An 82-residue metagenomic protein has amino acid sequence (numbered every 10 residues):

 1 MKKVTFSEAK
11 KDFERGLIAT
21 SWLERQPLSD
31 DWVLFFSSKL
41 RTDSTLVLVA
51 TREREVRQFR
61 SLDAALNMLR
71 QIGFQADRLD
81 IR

Functional and structural regions predicted by a protein language model:
M1, R54-R57: Pocket-edge positions in alpha/beta enzyme catalytic cores
M1-G16: Negatively charged, low-complexity tracts enriched in Asp/Glu with abundant Ser/Thr
E14, R25-P27, R70: Sterically constrained small-residue positions within well-ordered secondary structures of folded domains
A19-S21: N-terminal intrinsically disordered, cationic/polar leader segments that include organellar targeting peptides
R25-R54, F74, R82: Short aromatic-glycine-(Arg/Gly/Cys) micro-motifs in beta-strand/loop hairpins
V56-R82: Short, compact, well-ordered microdomains
